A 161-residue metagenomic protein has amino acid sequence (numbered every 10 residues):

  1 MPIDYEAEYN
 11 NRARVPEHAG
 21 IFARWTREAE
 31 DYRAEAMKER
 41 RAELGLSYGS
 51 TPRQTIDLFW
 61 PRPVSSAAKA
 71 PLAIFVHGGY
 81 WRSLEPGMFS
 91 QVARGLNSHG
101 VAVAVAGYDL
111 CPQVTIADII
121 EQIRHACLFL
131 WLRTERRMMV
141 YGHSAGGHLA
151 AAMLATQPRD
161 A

Functional and structural regions predicted by a protein language model:
R12-S65: N-terminal cap/lid segment of alpha/beta-hydrolase-fold proteins
R53, A70-A73, V103, H148: Structural motif
R62-A68, A73-G95: Short, surface-exposed "cap/lid" segments of acyl-processing enzymes
L84-A93, A104-R137: Catalytic nucleophile-loop/oxyanion-hole region of alpha/beta-hydrolase and closely related hydrolase-like folds
H99: Conserved dinucleotide-binding and phosphotransfer motif residues
H125-A161: Primarily recognizes the serine-hydrolase "nucleophile elbow" in alpha/beta-hydrolase and SGNH/GDSL folds
